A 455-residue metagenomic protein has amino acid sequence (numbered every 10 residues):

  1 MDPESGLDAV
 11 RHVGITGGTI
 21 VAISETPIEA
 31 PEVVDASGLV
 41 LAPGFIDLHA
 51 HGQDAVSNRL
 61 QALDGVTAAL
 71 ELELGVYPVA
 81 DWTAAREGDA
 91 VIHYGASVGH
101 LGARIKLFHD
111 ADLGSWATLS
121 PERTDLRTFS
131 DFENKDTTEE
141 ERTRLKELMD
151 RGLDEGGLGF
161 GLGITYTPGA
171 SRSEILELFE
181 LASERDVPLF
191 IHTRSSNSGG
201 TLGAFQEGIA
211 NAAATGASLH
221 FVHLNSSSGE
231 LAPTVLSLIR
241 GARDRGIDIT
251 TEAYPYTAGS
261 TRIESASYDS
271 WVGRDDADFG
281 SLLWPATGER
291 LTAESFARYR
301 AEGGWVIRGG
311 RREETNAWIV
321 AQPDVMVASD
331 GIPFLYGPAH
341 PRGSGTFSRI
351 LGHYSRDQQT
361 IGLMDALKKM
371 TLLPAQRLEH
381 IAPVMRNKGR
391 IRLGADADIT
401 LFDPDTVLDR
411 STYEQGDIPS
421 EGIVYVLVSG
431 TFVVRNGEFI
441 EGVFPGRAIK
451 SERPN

Functional and structural regions predicted by a protein language model:
M1-R11, T16, S24-T26, A62 (+2 more regions): Active-site microenvironment of metallo-dependent hydrolases
S24-T67, R453: Replace "His-x-His-based motif
E32-D35, Y94-A96, D248-T250, V426: Conserved beta-strand scaffold positions in the cores of enzyme catalytic domains, especially in NTP/NDP-utilizing
L48-A96, D112-F129, E133-G157, L176 (+2 more regions): Alpha-helical scaffold segments that flank or form the walls of functional sites
Q53, Y77-V79, G102-K106, T167-A170 (+8 more regions): Flexible loop/turn segments at secondary-structure boundaries
R59-A80, V91-G102, L153-T167, R185-R194 (+3 more regions): Divalent metal-dependent hydrolysis catalytic cores, especially in the metallo-beta-lactamase
L107-R172, F205, I209-A213, A217-L363: Active-site neighborhoods of metal-dependent hydrolases
